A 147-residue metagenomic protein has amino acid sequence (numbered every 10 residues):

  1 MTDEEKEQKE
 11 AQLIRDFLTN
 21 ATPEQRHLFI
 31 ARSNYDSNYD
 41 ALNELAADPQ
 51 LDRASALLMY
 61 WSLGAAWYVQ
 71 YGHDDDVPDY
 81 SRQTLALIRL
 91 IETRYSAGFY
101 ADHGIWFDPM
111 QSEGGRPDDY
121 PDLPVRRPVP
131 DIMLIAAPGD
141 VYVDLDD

Functional and structural regions predicted by a protein language model:
M1-D147: Alpha-helical scaffold segments
